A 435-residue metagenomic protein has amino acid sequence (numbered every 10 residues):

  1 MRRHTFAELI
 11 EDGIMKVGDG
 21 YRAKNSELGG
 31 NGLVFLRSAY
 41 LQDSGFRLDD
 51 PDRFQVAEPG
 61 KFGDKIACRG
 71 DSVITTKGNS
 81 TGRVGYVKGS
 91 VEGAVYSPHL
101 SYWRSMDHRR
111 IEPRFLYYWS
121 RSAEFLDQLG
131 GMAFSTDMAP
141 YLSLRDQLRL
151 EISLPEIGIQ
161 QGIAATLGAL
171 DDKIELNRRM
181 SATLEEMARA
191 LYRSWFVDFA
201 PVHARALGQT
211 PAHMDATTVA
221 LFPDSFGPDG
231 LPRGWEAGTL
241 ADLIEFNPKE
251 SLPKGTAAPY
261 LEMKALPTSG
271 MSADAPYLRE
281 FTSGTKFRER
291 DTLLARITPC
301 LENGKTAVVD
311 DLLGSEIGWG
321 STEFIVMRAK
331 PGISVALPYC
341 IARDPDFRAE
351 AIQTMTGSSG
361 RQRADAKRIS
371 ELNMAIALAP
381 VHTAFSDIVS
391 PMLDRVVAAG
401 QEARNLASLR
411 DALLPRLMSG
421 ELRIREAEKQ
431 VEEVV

Functional and structural regions predicted by a protein language model:
M1-D19, R149-D198, H213-S251, A379-S386 (+1 more regions): Non-catalytic DNA-recognition/assembly elements of restriction-modification systems
H4-N25, A39-S72, F222-S225, A241-A295 (+2 more regions): Sequence-specific dsDNA recognition surfaces
E27-L28, E58, I66, D107 (+10 more regions): Extended, charge-rich alpha-helical segments
R37-S38, P59-S122, T285, E289-F347 (+1 more regions): A short beta-sheet element
G93-S101, F134-A164, E316-T322, T356-V381: A short glycine-rich beta-alpha junction/loop motif
